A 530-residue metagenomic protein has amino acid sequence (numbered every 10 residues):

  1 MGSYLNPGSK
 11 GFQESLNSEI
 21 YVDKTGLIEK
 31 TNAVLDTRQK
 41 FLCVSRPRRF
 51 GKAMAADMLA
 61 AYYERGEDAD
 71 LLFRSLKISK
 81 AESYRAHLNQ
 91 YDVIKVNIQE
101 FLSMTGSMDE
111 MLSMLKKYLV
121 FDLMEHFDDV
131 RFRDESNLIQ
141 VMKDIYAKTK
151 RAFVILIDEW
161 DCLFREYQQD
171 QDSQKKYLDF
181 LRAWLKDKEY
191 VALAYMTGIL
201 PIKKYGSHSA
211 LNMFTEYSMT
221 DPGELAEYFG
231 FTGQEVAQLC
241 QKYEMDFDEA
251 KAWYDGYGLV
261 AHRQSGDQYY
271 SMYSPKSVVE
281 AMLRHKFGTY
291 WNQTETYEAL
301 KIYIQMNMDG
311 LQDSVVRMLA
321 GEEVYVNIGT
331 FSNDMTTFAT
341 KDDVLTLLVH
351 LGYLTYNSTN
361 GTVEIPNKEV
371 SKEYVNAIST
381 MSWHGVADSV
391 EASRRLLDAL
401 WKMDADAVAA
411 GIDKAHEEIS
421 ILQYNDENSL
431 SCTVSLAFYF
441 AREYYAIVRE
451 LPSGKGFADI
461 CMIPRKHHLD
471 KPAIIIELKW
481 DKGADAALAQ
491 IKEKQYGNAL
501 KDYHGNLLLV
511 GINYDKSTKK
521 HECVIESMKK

Functional and structural regions predicted by a protein language model:
M1-D426, A441-Y444: Phosphate-binding site recognition
D144-T149, R442-L469: Active-site metal-binding core of divalent-cation-utilizing nuclease and nuclease-like domains
V154, P472-I476, L508: Structural motif
Q174-D179, W480-G497: Mg2+/Mn2+-dependent nuclease catalytic core
V434, A458-M462, K471-K482, K494: Conserved catalytic cores of phosphodiester-cleaving nucleases, focusing on short active-site segments
F438-A446, D502-H504: Short secondary-structure junctions
A499, G505-K530: Domain-level recognition of nuclease-like catalytic cores that cleave nucleotide substrates
